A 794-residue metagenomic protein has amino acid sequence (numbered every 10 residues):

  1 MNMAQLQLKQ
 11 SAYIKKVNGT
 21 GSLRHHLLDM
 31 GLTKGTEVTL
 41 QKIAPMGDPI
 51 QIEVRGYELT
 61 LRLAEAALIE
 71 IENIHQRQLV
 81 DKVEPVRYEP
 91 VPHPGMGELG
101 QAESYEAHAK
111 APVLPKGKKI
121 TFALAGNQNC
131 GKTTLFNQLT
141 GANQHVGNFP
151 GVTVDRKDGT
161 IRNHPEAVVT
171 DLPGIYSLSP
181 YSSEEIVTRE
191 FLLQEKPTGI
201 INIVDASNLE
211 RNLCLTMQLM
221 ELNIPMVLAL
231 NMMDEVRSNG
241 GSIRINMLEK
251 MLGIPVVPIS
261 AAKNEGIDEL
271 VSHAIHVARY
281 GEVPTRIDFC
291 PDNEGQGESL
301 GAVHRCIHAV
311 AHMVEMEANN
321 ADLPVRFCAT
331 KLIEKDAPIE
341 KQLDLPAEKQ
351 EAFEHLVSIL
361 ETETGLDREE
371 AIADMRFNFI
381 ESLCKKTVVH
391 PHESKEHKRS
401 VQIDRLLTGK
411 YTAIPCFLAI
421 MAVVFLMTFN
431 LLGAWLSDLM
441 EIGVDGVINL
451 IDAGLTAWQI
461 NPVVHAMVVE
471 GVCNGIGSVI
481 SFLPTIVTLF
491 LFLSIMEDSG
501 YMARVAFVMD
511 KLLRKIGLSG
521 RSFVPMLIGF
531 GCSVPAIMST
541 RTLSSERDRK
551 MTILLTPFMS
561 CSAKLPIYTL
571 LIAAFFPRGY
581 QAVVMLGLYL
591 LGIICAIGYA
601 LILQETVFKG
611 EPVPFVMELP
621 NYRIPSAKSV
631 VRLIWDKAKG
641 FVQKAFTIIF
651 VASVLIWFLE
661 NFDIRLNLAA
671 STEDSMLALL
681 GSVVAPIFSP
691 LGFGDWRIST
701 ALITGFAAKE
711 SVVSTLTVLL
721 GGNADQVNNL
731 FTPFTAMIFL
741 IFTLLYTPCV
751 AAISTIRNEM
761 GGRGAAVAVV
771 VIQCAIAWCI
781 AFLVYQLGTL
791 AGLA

Functional and structural regions predicted by a protein language model:
G95-S177: Conserved G1/Walker A P-loop phosphate-binding module
H164, V187-V256, I567, A574: Conserved C-terminal guanine-recognition region of P-loop GTPase G domains, centered on the G4
V227, R237-H392: Alpha-helical transmembrane helix bundles of large polytopic membrane transport and channel proteins
E363, E370-D374, H390, L431-V472 (+5 more regions): Extended, low-charge hydrophobic alpha-helical regions
L407-F507: Core alpha-helical transmembrane segments of integral membrane proteins
C416-M427, L489-S494, I572-F575, Y589-I602 (+3 more regions): Hydrophobic core segments of alpha-helical transmembrane domains in multi-pass membrane transport and ion-translocation
I442, G446-L450, A503-S533, K609-L633 (+1 more regions): Juxtamembrane inter-helical linkers in multi-pass membrane proteins
S562-L586, A751-G762, L783-A794: Transmembrane helix-loop junctions at the membrane interface of multipass transporters and ion channels
